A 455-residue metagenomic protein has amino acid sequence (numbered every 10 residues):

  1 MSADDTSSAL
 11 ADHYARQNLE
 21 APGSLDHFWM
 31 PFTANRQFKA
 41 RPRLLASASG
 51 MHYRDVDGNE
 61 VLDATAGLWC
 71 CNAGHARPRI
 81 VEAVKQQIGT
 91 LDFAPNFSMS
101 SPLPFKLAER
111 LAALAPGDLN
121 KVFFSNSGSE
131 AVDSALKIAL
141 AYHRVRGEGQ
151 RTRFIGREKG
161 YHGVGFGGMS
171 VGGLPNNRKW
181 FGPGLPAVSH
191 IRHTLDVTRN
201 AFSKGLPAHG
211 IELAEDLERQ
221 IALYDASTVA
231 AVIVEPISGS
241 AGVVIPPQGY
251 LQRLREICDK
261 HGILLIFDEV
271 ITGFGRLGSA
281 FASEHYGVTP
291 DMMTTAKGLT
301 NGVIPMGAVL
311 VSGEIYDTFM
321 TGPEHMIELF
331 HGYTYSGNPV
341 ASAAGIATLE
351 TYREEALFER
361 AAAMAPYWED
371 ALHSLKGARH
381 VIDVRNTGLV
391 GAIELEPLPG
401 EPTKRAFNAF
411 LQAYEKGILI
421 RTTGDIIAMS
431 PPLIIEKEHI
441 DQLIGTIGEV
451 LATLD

Functional and structural regions predicted by a protein language model:
S2-D455: Conserved N-terminal phosphate-binding loop of PLP-dependent enzymes in the Aspartate aminotransferase
